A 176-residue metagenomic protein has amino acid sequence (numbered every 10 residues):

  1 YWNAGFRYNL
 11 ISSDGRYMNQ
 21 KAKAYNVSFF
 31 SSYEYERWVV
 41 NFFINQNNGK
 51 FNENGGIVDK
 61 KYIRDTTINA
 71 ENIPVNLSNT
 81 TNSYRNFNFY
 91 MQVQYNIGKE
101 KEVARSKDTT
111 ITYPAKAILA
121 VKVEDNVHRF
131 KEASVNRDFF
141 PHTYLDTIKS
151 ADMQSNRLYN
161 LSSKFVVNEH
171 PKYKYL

Functional and structural regions predicted by a protein language model:
Y1, F6, F29-Y33, M91-I97 (+1 more regions): Residues on the lipid-exposed face of transmembrane beta-strands in outer-membrane beta-barrel proteins
Y1-M18, A22-V27, K174-L176: Surface-exposed extracellular loop regions of Gram-negative outer-membrane beta-barrel proteins
W2-A4, R37-F42, E100-E102, V127 (+1 more regions): Repeated loop/turn-to-beta-strand initiation elements of outer-membrane beta-barrel proteins
A4-F6, S31, V40-F42, A117-V121 (+2 more regions): Membrane-embedded beta-strand positions of outer-membrane beta-barrel proteins
L10-D14, Y35, Q46-K50, I97 (+1 more regions): Transmembrane beta-strands of outer-membrane beta-barrel pores
I11-S13, A70-N79, H142-A151: Extracytoplasmic loops and strand-loop junctions of Gram-negative outer membrane beta-barrel proteins
R16-N26, F30-F87: Outer-membrane beta-barrel translocator/channel fold
A24-N26, Y84-Y90, P114, N156-S162: Transmembrane beta-barrel architecture of outer-membrane proteins
